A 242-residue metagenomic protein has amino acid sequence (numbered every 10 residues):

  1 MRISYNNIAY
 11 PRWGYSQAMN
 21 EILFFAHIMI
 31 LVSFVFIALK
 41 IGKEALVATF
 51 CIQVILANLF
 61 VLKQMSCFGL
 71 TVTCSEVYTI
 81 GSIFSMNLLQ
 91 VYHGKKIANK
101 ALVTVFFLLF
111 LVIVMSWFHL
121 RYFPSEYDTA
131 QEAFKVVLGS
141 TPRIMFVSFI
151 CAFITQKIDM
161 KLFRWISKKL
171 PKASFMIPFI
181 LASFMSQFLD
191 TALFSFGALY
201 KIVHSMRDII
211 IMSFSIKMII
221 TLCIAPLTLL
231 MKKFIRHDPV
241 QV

Functional and structural regions predicted by a protein language model:
W13-L89, K96: Hydrophobic transmembrane alpha-helices
G14-N20, L31, V35, I158 (+1 more regions): Alpha-helical transmembrane segments and their cytosolic interface
I30, I52, V77-S85, L89 (+7 more regions): Hydrophobic faces of alpha-helical transmembrane segments in multi-pass integral membrane proteins
V61, M65, V112-L120, D159 (+3 more regions): Alpha-helical transmembrane segments and their lipid-water interface positions in multi-pass membrane proteins
S66, A133-V147, M212-S213: Short aromatic-rich membrane-water interface segments that cap or initiate transmembrane helices in multi-pass membrane
K96-T104, A173-I180: Membrane-interface alpha-helices at helix entry/exit sites of multi-pass transporters
V103-Y127, A152, Q156: Transmembrane alpha-helix/helix-exit interface in multi-pass inner-membrane proteins
F118-P142: Membrane-interface interhelical connector segments
